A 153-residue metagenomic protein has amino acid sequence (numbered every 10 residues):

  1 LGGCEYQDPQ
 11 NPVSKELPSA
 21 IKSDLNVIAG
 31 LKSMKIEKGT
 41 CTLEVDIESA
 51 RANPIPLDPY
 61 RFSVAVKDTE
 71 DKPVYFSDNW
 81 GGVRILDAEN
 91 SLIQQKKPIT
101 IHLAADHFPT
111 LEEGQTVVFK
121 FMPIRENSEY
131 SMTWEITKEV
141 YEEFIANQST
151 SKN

Functional and structural regions predicted by a protein language model:
L1-G2: Sec-dependent bacterial lipoprotein signal peptides
E5-Q7: Bacterial signal peptide processing site
P9-S23, A52, P56-E70, S91-N153: Surface-exposed edge beta-strand/loop patches
K22-A29, S49, A88: Intrinsically disordered, low-complexity terminal tails/loops enriched in metal-binding residues
I28-I36: Short amphipathic beta-strand and strand-loop transition segments with alternating hydrophobic
K35-G39, I93: Short, ordered beta-strand-loop transition motifs
C41-S49: Short, well-ordered beta-strand segments enriched in hydrophobic/aromatic residues
V74-D87: Short beta-strand and strand-turn-strand segments in soluble, beta-rich domains
